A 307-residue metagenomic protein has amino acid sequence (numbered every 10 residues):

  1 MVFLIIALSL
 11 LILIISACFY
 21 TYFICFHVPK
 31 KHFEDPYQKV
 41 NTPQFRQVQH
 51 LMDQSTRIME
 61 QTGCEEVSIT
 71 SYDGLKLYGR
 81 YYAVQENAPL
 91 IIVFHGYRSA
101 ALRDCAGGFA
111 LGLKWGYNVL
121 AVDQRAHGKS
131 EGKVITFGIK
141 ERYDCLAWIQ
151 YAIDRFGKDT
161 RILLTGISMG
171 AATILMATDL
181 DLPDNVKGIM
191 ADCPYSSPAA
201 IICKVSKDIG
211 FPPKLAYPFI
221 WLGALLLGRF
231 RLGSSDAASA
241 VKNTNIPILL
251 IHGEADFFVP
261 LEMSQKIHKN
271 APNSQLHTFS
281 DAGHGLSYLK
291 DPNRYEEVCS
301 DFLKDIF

Functional and structural regions predicted by a protein language model:
S9-T70: An N-terminal hydrophobic leader/cap segment in hydrolases
Y97-L111, Q124: The serine-hydrolase catalytic nucleophile loop
G112-E131: Conserved alpha/beta-hydrolase
I135-F156: Alpha/beta-hydrolase active-site loop
M176-S234, S239: Hydrolase active-site cap/lid region
N243-N245, L250-H252, D256: Short beta-strand/loop motif that positions the catalytic acidic residue of the alpha/beta-hydrolase fold
F257-M263: Conserved alpha/beta-hydrolase "acid-adjacent" motif
A282-E296: Catalytic histidine-centered segment of alpha/beta-hydrolase-like enzymes
